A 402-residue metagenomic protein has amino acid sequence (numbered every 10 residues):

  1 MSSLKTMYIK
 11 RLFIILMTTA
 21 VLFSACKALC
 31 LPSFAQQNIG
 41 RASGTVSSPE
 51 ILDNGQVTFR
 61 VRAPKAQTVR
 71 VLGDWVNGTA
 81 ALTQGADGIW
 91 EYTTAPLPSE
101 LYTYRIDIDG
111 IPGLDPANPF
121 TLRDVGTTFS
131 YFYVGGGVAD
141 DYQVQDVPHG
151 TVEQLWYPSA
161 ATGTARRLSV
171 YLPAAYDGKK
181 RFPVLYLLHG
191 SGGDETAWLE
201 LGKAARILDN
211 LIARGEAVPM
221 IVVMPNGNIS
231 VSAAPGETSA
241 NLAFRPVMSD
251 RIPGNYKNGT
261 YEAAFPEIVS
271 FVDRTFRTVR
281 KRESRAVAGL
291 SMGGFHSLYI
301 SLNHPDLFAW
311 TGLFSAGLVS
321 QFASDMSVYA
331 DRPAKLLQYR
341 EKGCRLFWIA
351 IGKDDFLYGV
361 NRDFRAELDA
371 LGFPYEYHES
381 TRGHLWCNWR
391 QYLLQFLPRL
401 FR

Functional and structural regions predicted by a protein language model:
M1-K10: N-terminal secretory signal peptides that target proteins for export/translocation
S2-S3, S24, S33: Serine residues within intrinsically disordered or low-complexity segments
I9-K10, C26, F295: Residue-level micro-sites within transmembrane alpha helices that shape and flank functional polar/acidic positions
L12, Q37-N38, A42: Positively charged, low-complexity intrinsically disordered regions
I14-A28: Bacterial N-terminal signal peptides
L29-L31, Q36: Boundary of Sec targeting at the N-terminus
N38-I39, V46-T79, Q84-R402: Non-catalytic cap/lid and distal C-terminal segments of serine-dependent acyl enzymes
